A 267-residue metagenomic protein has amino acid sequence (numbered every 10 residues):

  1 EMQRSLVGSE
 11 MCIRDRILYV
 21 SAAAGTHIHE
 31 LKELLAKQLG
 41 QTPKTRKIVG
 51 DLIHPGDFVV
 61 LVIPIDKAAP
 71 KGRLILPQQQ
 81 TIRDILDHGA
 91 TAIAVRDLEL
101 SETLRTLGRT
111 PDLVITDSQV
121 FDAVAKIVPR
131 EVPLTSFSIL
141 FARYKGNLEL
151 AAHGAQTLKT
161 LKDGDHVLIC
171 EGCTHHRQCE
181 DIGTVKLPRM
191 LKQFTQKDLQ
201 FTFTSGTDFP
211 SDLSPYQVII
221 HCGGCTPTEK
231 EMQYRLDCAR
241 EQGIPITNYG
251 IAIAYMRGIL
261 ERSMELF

Functional and structural regions predicted by a protein language model:
E1-G8, C12-D15: Single conserved hydrophobic/aromatic residue that forms the stacking wall/gate of nucleotide- or nucleobase-binding
S5-G8, G25-H27, G223, G258: Glycine-centered flexibility sites
E10, A36-K37, S263-F267: Short, hinge-like loop/turn segments at secondary-structure boundaries
Y19-T42, R143-Y144, M256-I259: Conserved GTPase G-domain signal focused on the G5
T42-P55: CheY-like receiver
I53, D57-F267: P-loop NTP-binding site
